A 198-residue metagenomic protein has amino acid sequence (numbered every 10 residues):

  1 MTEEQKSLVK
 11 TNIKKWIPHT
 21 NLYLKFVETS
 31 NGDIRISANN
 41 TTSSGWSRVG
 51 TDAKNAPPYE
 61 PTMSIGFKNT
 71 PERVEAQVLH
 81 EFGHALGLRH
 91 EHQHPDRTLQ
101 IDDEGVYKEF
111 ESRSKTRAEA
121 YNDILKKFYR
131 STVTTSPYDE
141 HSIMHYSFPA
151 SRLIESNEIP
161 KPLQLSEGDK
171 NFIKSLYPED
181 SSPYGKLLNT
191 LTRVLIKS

Functional and structural regions predicted by a protein language model:
M1-S198: Zinc-dependent metalloendopeptidases
